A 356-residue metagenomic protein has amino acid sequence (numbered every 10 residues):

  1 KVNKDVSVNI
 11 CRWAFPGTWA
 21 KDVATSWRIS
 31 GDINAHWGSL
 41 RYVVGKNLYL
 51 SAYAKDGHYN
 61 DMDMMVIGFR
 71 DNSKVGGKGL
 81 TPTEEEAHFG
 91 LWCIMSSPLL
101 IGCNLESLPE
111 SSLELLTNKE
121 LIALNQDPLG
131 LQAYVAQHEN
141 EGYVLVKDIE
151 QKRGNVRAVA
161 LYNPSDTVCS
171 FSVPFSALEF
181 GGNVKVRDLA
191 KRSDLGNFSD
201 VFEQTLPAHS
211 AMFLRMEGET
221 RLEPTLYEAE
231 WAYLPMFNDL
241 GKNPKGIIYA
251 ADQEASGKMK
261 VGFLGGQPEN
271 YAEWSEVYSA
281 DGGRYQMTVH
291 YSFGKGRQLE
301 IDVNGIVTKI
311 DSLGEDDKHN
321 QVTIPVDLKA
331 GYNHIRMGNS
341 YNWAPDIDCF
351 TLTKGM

Functional and structural regions predicted by a protein language model:
K1, G17-K21, C169, P345-D346: Extracytoplasmic/secreted cell-surface and envelope-processing proteins
K4-N104: Glycan-recognition surfaces
G90-A136, S210-W231: Catalytic cores of secreted or luminal carbohydrate-active enzymes
W92-M95, L100-G102, H138-F180, H209 (+1 more regions): Carbohydrate-binding surface patches
V135-V156, P224-N238, G246: Surface beta-strand/loop "capping" patches
C169, L178-V186, D194, L206-M356: Extracytoplasmic
N197-V201: Short alpha-helix capping/helix-loop boundary micro-motifs
